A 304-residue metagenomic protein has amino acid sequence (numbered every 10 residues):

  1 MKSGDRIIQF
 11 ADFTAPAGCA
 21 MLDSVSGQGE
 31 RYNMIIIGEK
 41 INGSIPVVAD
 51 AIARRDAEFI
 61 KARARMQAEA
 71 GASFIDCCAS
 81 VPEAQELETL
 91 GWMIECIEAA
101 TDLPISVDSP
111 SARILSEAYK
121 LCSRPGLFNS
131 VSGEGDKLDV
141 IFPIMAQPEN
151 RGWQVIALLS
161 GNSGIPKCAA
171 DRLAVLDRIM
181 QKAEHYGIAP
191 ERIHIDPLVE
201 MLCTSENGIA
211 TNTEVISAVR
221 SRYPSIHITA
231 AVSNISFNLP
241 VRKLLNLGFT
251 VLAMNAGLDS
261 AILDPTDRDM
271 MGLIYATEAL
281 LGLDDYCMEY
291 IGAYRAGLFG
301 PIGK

Functional and structural regions predicted by a protein language model:
R6-D12, A20-S26, E30: Short, positively charged and aromatic/hydrophobic N-terminal segments
G27-D56, R124, G152-P166, A231-N234: N-terminal small/glycine-rich loop or linker at the start of catalytic domains across soluble metabolic enzymes
I35-E39, S73-C77, I105-D108, G126-S130 (+4 more regions): Hydrophobic faces of well-ordered beta-strands that scaffold small-molecule active sites in alpha/beta enzyme cores
D56-Q67, V140, N246-T250: Short, acidic/polar
A68-L103, P197-I209: Glycine-rich, proline-tolerant flexible connector loops at the mouths of alpha/beta enzymes
G71-A72, D102, S123, W153 (+2 more regions): A structural motif
Q85-S123, T213-I228: Alpha-helix-loop-beta-strand connector modules within alpha/beta enzyme cores
D139, E149-L298: Catalytic alpha/beta core domains of metabolic enzymes, predominantly
